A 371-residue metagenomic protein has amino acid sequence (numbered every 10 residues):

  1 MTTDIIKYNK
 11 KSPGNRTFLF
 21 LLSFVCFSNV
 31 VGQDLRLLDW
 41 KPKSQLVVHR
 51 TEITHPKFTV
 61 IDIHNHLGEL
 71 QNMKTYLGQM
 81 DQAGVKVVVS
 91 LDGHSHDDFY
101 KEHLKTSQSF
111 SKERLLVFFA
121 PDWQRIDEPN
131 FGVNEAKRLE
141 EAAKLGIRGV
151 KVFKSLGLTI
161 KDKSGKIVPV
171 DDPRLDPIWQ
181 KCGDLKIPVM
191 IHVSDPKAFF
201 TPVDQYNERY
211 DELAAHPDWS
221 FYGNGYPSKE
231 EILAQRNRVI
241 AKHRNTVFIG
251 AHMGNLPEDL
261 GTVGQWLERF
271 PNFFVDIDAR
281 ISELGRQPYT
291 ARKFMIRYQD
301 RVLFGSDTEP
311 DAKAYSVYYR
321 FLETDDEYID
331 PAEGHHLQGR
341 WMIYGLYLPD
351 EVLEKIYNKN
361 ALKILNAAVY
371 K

Functional and structural regions predicted by a protein language model:
M1-G14: N-terminal secretory signal peptides that target proteins for export/translocation
F18-N29: Bacterial N-terminal signal peptides
Q33-E113: An N-terminally biased module of ancient metal coordination in phosphate/nucleic-acid-related enzymes
D34, T51-I53, K101-S220, P271: Active-site gating/metal-coordination segments in enzymes
Q45-V48, Q71-Y76, D97-S107, V133-R138 (+3 more regions): Alpha-helical scaffolding within the catalytic cores of extracellular/periplasmic polymer-degrading hydrolases
I61-N65, V87-S90, L115-A120, V150-V152 (+4 more regions): Hydrophobic faces of well-ordered beta-strands that scaffold small-molecule active sites in alpha/beta enzyme cores
N65-K74, D92-Y100, Q124-V133, I160 (+4 more regions): Acidic-and-aromatic substrate-binding clefts and catalytic sites of carbohydrate-active enzymes
N224-G225, K229-K371: H/E-rich (His + Asp/Glu) clusters that bind or coordinate divalent metals
